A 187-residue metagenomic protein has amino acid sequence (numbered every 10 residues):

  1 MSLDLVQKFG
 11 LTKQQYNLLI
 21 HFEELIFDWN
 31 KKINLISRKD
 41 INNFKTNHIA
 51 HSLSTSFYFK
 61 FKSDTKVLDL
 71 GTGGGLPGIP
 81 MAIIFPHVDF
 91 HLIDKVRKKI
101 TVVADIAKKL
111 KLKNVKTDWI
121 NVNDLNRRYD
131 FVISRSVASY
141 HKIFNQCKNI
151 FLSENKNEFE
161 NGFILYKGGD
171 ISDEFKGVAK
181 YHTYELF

Functional and structural regions predicted by a protein language model:
M1-L68, K98-V115: Class I SAM-dependent transferase core
F59, G78-P80, F175: Residue-level recognition of conserved structural "scaffold" positions that shape functional pockets and channels
D69-G73: Conserved S-adenosyl-L-methionine
G74-H87: Conserved SAM-binding loop of SAM-dependent methyltransferases across substrates and taxa, primarily the Class I
H87, H91, K95-F187: S-adenosylmethionine
